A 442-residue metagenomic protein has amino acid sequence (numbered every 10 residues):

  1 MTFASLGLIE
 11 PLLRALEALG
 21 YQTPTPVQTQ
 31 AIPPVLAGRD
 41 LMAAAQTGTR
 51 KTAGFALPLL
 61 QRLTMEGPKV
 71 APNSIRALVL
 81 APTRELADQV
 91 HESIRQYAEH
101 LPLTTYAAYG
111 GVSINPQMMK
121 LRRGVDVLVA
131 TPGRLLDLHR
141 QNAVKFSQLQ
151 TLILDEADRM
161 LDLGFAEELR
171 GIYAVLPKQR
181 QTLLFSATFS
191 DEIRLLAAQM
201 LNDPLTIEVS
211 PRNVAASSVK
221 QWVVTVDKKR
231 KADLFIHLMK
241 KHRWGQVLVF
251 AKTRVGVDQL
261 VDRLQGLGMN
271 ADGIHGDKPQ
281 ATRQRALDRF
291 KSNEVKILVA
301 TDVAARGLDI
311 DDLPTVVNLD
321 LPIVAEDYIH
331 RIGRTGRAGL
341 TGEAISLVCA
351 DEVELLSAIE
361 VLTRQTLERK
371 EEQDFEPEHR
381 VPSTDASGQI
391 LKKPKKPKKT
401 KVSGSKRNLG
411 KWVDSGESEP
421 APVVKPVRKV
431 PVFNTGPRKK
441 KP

Functional and structural regions predicted by a protein language model:
T2-V381: Conserved helicase RecA-like core
V70, S292, K370, D374-P442: Basic Arg/Gly/Lys-rich low-complexity intrinsically disordered segments
